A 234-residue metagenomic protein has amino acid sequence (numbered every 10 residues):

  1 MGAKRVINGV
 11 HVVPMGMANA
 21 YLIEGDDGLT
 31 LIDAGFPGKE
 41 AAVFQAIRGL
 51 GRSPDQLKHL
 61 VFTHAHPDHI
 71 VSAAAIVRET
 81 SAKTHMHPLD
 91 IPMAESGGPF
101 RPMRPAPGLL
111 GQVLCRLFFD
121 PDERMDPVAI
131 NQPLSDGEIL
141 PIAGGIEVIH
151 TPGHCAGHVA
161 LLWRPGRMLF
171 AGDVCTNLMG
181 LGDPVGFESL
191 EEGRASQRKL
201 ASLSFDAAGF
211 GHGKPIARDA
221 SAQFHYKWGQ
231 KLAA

Functional and structural regions predicted by a protein language model:
G2-L50, A160-G172: Conserved beta-strand hairpin/beta-sheet module of binuclear metal-dependent hydrolase folds, prominently
V6, E79-T80, S204: Short, structured coil segments at secondary-structure junctions
A18, G38, P67-D68, P92 (+2 more regions): Short alpha-helical
T30-I32, V61, T84, M168-F170 (+1 more regions): Residue-level marker for buried hydrophobic side chains located in beta-strands that build the well-ordered beta-sheet
P37-G38, D122-N131, I139-P141, G145-K231: Metallo-beta-lactamase
E40, R48-N131: Active-site HxH/HxHxD metal-binding segment of metal-dependent hydrolases
